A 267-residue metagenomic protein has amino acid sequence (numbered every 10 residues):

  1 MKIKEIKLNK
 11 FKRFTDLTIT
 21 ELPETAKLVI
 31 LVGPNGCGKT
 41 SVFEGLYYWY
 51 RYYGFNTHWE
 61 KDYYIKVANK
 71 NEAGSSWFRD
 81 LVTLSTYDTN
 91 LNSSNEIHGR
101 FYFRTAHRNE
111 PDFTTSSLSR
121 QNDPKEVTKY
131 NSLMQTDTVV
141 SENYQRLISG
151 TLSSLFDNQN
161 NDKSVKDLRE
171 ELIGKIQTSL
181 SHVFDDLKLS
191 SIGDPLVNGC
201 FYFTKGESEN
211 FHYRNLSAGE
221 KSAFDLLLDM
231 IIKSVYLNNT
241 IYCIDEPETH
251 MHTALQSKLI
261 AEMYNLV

Functional and structural regions predicted by a protein language model:
M1-F55, V197-V267: Switch/communication elements of ASCE P-loop NTPase nucleotide-binding domains
V32, W59, T105-A106: Glycine-rich, histidine-containing beta strand-loop boundary motifs that form or position
E44-H98: Conserved P-loop NTP-binding catalytic core
L46, Y50, S85-L91, I176-K188 (+3 more regions): Hydrophobic, Leu/Ile/Phe/Ala-enriched alpha-helical segments that form helix-helix packing faces
D62-Y64, P195-G199: Short, glycine/charge-rich beta-strand/loop segments that flank catalytic centers and engage negatively charged groups
V67-R79, V165-I173, D245, H250-L266: Short flexible/disordered coil segments
L81-F184: Coupling/switch segment of ABC-type P-loop NTPase heads
S190-D194: Short beta-strand
